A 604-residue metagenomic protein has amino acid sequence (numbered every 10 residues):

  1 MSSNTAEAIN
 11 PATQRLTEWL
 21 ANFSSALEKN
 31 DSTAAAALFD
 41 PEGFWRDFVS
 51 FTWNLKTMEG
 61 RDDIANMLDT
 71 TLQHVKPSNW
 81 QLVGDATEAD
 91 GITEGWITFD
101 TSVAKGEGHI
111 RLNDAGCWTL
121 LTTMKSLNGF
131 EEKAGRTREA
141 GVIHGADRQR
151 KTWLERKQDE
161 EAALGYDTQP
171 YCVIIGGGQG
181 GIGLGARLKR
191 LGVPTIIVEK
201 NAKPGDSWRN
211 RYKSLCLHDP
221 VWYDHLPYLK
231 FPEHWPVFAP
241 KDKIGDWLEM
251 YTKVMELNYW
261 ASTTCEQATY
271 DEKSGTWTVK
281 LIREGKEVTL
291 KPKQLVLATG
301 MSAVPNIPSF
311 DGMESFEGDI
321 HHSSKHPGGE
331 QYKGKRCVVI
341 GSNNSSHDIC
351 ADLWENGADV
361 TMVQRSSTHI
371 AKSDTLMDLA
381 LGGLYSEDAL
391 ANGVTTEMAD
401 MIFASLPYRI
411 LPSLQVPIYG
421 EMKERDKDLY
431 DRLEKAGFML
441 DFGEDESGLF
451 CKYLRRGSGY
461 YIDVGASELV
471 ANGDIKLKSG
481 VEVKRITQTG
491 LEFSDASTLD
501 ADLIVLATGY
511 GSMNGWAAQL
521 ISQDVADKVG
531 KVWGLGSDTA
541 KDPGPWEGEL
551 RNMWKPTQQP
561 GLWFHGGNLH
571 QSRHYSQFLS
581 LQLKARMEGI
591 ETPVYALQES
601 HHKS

Functional and structural regions predicted by a protein language model:
M1-T33, A37-L38, Q158-Q169: Short, low-complexity N-terminal intrinsically disordered segments enriched in polar/charged residues
T13, S25, K29-A89: A solvent-exposed, acidic/Ser-Thr-rich amphipathic alpha-helical stretch
W96-T98, V103-E160: Short beta-strand edge/turn micro-motifs at domain boundaries
T123, P170, V193, V198-K200 (+5 more regions): Flavin (primarily FAD) cofactor-binding/catalytic cores of flavoenzymes
H144-P170, H321-G334: A short, basic/flexible loop-to-alpha-helix module at the beginning of a structural domain
A162-L184, K333-N343: Beta1/beta-strand and adjacent pyrophosphate-binding region of the FAD-binding site in flavoprotein oxidoreductases
I174, G178-N210, S214-P220: Phosphate-binding active sites in nucleotide-utilizing proteins
R209-D246, S367-L440: Glycine-rich active-site loop/strand segments that organize a redox cofactor
